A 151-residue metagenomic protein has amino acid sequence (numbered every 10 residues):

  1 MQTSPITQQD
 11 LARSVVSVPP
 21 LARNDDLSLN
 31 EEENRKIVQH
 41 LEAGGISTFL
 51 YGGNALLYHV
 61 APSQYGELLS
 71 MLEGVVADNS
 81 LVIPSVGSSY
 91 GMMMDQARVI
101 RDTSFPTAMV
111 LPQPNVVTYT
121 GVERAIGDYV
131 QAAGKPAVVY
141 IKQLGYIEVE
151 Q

Functional and structural regions predicted by a protein language model:
Q2-Q151: Active-site beta->alpha loop and helix N-cap motifs at the rims of alpha/beta catalytic domains
